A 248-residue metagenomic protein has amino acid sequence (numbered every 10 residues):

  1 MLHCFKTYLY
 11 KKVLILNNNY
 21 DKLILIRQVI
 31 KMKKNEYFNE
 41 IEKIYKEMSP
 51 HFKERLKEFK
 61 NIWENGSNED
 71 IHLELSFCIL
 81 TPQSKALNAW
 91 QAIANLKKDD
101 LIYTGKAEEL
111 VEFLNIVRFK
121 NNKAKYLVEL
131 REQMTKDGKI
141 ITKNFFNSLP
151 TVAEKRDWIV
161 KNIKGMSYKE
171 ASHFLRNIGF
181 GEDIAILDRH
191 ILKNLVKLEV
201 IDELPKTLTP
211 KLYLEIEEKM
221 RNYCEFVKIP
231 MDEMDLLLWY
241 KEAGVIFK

Functional and structural regions predicted by a protein language model:
L9, L14-L16, Y20: Short hydrophobic targeting helices and cationic amphipathic motifs that mediate membrane/organellar targeting
L23-I62, A124, K139-N147, V152-V160 (+1 more regions): C-terminal accessory module of base-excision DNA glycosylases/AP lyases that mediates lesion recognition and DNA
I26-D99, G105-V117: Structure-specific DNA junction-binding interface
E74-Q83, E129-E132, R176, D235-A243: Short, hydrophobic/amphipathic alpha-helical patches that form generic packing surfaces within helical domains
L80-N88, D100-L101, T135, E182 (+2 more regions): Short alpha-helix boundary/capping elements
I93-K164: Alpha-helical ds-nucleic-acid-binding substructure associated with the helix-hairpin-helix region of base-excision DNA
